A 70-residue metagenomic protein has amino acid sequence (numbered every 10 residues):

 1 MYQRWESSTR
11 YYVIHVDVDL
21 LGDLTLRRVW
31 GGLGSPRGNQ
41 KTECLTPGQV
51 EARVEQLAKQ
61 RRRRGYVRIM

Functional and structural regions predicted by a protein language model:
M1-S8, S35-P36, P47: Negatively charged, low-complexity tracts enriched in Asp/Glu with abundant Ser/Thr
E6, H15-V16, G48, M70: Generic alpha-helical secondary structure signal
E6-S7, T25, R61: Alpha-helical structural elements
H15-K41, E55-Q56: Short aromatic-glycine-(Arg/Gly/Cys) micro-motifs in beta-strand/loop hairpins
P36-M70: Mixed-charge, Lys/Arg-enriched low-complexity segments
